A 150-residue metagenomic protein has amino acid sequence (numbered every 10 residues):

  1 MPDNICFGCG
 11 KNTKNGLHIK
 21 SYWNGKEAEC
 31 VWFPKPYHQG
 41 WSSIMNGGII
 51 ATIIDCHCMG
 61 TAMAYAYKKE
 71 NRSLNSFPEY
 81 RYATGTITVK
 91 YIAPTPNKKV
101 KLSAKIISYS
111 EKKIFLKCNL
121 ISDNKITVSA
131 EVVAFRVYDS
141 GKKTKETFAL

Functional and structural regions predicted by a protein language model:
M1-N12, M59, F77-P78, V137-L150: Short secondary-structure boundary segments
M1-W41, L150: Non-catalytic linker/capping segments at the edges of enzyme domains
N15-H18, V31, T84-T88, K101-S103 (+1 more regions): Conserved beta-strand residues within beta-sheet cores
Y22, V31, K90, V133-F135: Residues in well-ordered beta-strands of folded domains
E29-Y65: A conserved, well-ordered hydrophobic junction motif at loop->secondary-structure transitions
T61-K101: Hydrophobic beta-strand-centered segment that forms part of the acyl-chain substrate-binding groove
P94-L150: HotDog/MaoC-like acyl-thioester-processing domains
